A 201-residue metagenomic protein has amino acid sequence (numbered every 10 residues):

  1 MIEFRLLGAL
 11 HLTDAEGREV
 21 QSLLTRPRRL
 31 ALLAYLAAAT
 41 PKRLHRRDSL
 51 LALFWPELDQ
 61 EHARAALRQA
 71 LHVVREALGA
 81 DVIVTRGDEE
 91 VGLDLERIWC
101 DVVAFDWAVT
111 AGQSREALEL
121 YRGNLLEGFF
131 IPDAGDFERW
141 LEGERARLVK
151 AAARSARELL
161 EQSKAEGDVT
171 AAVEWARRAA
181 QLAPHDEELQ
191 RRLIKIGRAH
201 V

Functional and structural regions predicted by a protein language model:
M1-R191, R198: Intrinsically disordered, low-complexity protein-interaction/activation regions
